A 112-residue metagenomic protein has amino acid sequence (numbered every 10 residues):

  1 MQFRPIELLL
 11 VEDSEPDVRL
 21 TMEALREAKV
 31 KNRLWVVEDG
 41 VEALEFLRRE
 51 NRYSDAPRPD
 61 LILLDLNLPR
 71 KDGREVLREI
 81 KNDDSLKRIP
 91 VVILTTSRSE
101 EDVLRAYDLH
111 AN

Functional and structural regions predicted by a protein language model:
F3, R19-R26, R74-E75, R98-N112: Alpha4 helix (beta4-alpha4-beta5 surface) of REC/receiver domains from two-component response regulators
R4-P5, V30-K31, P57-L61, S85-P90: His-Asp phosphorelay/catalytic-motif detector in bacterial-type signaling
E12: Conserved acidic carboxylate
E15-R19, D84: Conserved alpha-helical interface elements of two-component signaling phosphotransfer modules
P16, D39-E42, P57, D72-R78: Acidic catalytic/metal-coordinating carboxylates
L20-R26, V36-L61: Acidic, metal-coordinating helix/loop segments flanking the phosphotransfer/catalytic sites of two-component signaling
R26, E45, R49-R52, R74-K87: Short amphipathic alpha-helix used as the core "switch/output" element in two-component signaling
D65, T95: Active-site residues of response regulator receiver
